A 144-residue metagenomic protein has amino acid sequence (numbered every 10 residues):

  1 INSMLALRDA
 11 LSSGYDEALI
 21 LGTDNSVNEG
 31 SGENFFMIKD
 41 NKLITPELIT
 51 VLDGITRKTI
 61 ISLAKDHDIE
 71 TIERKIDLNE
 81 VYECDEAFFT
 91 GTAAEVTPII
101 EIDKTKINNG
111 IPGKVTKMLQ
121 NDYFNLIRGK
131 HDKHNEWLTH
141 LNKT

Functional and structural regions predicted by a protein language model:
I1-T144: Helix-start/capping segments and mature chain N-termini
